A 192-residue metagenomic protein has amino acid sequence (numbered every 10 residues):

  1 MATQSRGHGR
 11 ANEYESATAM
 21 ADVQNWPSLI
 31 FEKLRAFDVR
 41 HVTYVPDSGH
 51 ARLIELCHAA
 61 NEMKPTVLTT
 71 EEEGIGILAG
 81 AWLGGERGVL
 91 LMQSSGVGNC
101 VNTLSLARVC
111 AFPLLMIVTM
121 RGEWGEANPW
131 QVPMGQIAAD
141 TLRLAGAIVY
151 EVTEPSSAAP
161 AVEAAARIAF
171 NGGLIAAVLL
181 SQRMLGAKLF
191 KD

Functional and structural regions predicted by a protein language model:
M1-G7: A cross-taxon signal for low-complexity, glycine/charged-rich
G9-D192: Thiamine diphosphate
